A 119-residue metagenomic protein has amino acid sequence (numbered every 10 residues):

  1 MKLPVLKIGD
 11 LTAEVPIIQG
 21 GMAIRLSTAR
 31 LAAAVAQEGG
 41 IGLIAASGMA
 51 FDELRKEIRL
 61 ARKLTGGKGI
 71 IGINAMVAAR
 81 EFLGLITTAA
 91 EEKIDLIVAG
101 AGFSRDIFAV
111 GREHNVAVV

Functional and structural regions predicted by a protein language model:
M1-V119: Active-site entrance/lid segments in N-terminal catalytic domains of soluble metabolic enzymes
